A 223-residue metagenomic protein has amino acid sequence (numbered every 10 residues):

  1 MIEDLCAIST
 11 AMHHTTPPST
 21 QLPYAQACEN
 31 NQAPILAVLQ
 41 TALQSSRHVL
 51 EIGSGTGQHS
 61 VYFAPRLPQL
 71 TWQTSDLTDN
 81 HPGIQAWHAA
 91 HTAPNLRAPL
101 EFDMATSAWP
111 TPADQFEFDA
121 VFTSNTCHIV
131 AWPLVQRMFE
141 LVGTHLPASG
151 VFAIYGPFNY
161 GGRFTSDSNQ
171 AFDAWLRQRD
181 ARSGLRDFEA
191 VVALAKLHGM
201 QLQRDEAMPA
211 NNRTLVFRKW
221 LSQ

Functional and structural regions predicted by a protein language model:
I2-S45: Class I SAM-dependent methyltransferase Rossmann-like catalytic core, especially the SAM/SAH-binding loop
S46-G55: Conserved class I S-adenosyl-L-methionine
L50, V61-A108: Class I SAM-dependent methyltransferase SAM/SAH-binding core
F122: A conserved beta-strand element that flanks and buttresses the S-adenosyl-L-methionine
I129-V142: A short, conserved alpha-helix within the catalytic core of class I
A148-G161: Conserved beta-strand signature within the Rossmann-like core of class I S-adenosyl-L-methionine
T165-E189: Conserved Class I S-adenosyl-L-methionine
M200-Q223: Core SAM-dependent methyltransferase catalytic element
